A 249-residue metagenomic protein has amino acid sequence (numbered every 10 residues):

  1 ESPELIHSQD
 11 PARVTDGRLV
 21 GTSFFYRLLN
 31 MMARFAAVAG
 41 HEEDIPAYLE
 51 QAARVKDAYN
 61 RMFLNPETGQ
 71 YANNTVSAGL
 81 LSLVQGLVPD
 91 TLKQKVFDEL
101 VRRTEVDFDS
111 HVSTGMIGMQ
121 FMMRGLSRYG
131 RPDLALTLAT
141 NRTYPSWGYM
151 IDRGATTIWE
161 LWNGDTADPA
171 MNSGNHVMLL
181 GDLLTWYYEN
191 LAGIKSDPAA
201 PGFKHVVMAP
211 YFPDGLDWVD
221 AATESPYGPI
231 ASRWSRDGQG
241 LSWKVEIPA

Functional and structural regions predicted by a protein language model:
E1-A53, D57-R124: The feature captures the catalytic groove of carbohydrate-active enzymes
G40, Y129-G130, A135: Short helix-adjacent coil turns
L49-E50, D133-A249: Non-catalytic C-terminal accessory modules of carbohydrate-active enzymes
V76, M116, Y129, V177-G181: Alpha-helix initiation and capping sites
Q85-V88, L126, W162, L191: Generic structural signal for hydrophobic core residues of well-folded globular domains
V96, R128, L138: A glycine- and small/hydrophobic-rich beta-loop-beta segment that serves as a flexible "lid/hinge" or phosphate-binding
M122-S127, W243: Short, well-ordered beta-strand elements within core beta-sheets of diverse protein domains
